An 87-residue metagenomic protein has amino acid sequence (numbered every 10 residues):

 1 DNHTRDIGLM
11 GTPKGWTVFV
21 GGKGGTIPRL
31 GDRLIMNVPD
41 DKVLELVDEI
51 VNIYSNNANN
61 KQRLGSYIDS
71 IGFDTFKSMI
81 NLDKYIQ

Functional and structural regions predicted by a protein language model:
D1-Q87: Peripheral terminal and linker regions in Fe-S/redox and tRNA-modifying enzymes
